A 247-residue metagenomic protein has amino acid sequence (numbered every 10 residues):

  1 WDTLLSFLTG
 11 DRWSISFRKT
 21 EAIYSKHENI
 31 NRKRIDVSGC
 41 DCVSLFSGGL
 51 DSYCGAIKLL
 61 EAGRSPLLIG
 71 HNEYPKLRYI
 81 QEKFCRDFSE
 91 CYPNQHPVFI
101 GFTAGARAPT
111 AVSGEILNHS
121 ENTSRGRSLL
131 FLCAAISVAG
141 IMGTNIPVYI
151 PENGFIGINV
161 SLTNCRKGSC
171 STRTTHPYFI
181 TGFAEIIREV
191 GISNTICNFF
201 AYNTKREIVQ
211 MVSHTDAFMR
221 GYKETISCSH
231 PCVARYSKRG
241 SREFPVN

Functional and structural regions predicted by a protein language model:
L4, L8-C42, S52-N247: Nucleotide-activated chemistry modules centered on ATP-dependent adenylation/adenylyltransferase
G49: Conserved G/P- and acidic residue-centered "switch" motifs that form tight phosphate/ATP-binding loops in soluble
